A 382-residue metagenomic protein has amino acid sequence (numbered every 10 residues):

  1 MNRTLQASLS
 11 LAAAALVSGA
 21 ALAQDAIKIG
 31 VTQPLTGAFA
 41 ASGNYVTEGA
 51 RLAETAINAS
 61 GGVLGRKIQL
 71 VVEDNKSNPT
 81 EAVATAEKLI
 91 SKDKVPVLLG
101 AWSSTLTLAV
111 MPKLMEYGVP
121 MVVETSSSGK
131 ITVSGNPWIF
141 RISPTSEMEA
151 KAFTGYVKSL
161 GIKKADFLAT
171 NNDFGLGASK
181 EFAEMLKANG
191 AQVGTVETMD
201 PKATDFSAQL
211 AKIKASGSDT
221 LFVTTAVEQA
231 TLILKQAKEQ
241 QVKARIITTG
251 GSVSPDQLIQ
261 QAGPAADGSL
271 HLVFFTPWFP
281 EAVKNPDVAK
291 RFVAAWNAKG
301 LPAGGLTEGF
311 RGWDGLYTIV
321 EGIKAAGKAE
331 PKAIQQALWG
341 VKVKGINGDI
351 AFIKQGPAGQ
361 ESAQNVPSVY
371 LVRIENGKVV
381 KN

Functional and structural regions predicted by a protein language model:
N2-S8, A23-N382: Extracytosolic ligand-binding ectodomains
L11-A15: Repetitive helical segments and hydrophobic/amphipathic motifs
S18-A20: N-terminal signal peptide c-region/cleavage motif recognized by signal peptidases
